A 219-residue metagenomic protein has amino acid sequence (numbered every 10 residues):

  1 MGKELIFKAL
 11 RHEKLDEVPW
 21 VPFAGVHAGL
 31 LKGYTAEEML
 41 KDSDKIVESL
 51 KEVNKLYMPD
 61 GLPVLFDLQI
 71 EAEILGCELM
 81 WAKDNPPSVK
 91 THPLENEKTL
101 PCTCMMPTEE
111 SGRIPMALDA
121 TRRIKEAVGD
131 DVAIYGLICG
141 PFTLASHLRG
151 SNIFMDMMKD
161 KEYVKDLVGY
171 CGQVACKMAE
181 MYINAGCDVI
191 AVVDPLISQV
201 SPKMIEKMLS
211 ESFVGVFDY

Functional and structural regions predicted by a protein language model:
M1-A28, D60, M106-Y219: Active-site loop segments of alpha/beta catalytic cores
K3, E38-V47: Short catalytic helix/loop segments, enriched in acidic residues and glycine and frequently bearing histidine
G29-L40, T99-E110, V164: Short, basic, glycine/proline-bearing loop/turn elements
K32, E73-I74, S201-P202: Short Asp/Glu-rich motifs
M39-L40, I74-P87, T143-M158: Aromatic- and acidic-residue-enriched segments that line the glycan-binding/catalytic groove of carbohydrate-active
D44, E48, P115-L118: A structural signal for well-ordered alpha-helical segments within the folded catalytic domains of diverse enzymes
K45-L65, M181-G186: Catalytic domains of carbohydrate-active enzymes, especially glycoside hydrolases
D67-P107, R123, D130-D131: A contiguous, low-structure linker/loop signature
